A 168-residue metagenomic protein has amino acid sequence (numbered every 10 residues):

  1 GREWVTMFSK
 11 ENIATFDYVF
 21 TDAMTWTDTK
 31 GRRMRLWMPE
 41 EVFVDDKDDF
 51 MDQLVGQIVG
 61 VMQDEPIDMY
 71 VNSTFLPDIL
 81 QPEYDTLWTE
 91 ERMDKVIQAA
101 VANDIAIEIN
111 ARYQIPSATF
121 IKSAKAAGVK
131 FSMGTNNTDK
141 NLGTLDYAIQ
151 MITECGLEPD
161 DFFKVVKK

Functional and structural regions predicted by a protein language model:
G1-A102, L157: Extended substrate/RNA-proximal surfaces in nucleic-acid metabolism proteins
Y84-K168: Charged catalytic cores and adjacent phosphate/nucleic-acid-binding surfaces used for phosphate/nucleic-acid chemistry
